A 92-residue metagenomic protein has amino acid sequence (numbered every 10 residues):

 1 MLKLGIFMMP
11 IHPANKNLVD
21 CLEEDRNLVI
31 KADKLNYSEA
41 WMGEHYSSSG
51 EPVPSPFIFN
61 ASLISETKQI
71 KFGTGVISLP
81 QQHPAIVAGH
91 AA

Functional and structural regions predicted by a protein language model:
M1-T74: N-terminal beta1-alpha1-beta2 module of alpha/beta enzyme domains
D20-E23, P80-A92: Glycine-rich anion/phosphate-binding loops
G73-Q81: Conserved strand-turn element in the central/C-terminal portion of the radical SAM core barrel that lines
